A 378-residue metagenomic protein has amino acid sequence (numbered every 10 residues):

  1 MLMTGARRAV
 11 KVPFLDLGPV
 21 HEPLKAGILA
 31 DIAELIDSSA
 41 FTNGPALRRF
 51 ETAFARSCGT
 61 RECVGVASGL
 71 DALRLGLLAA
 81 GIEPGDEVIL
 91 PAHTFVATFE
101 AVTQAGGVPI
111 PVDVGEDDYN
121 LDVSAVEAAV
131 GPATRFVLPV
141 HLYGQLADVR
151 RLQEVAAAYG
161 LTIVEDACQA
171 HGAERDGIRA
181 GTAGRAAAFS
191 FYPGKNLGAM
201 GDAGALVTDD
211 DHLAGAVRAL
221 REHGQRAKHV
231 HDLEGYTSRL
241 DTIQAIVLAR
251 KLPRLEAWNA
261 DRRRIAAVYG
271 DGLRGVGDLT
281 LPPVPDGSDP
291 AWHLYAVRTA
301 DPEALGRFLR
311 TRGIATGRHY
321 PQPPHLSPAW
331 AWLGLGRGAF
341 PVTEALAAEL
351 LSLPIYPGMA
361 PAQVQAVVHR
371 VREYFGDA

Functional and structural regions predicted by a protein language model:
M1-A40, P45: N-terminal "arm"/small-domain region of PLP-dependent enzymes with the aminotransferase-like
L2-R7, G18, A30, L47-A53 (+6 more regions): PLP-dependent aminotransferase class I/II
S38-E87, E100-A105, P111-D113, I178 (+1 more regions): Phosphate-binding glycine-rich loop
V64, I89, I110, T162-V164 (+4 more regions): Structural detector of well-ordered beta-strand residues that form the stable sheet scaffold of enzyme domains
L78-A167, E174: PLP-dependent aminotransferase-like
E100-V102, V155, R179, N196 (+1 more regions): Hydrophobic/aromatic ligand-binding patch that stacks against planar heteroaromatic rings of cofactors or nucleotides
E165-G198, A227-D232: Conserved active-site segment immediately N-terminal to the catalytic lysine that forms the internal aldimine
F189-S190, G204-D209, A249: Short beta-strand-to-turn element immediately C-terminal to the catalytic PLP-Schiff-base lysine in fold type I
